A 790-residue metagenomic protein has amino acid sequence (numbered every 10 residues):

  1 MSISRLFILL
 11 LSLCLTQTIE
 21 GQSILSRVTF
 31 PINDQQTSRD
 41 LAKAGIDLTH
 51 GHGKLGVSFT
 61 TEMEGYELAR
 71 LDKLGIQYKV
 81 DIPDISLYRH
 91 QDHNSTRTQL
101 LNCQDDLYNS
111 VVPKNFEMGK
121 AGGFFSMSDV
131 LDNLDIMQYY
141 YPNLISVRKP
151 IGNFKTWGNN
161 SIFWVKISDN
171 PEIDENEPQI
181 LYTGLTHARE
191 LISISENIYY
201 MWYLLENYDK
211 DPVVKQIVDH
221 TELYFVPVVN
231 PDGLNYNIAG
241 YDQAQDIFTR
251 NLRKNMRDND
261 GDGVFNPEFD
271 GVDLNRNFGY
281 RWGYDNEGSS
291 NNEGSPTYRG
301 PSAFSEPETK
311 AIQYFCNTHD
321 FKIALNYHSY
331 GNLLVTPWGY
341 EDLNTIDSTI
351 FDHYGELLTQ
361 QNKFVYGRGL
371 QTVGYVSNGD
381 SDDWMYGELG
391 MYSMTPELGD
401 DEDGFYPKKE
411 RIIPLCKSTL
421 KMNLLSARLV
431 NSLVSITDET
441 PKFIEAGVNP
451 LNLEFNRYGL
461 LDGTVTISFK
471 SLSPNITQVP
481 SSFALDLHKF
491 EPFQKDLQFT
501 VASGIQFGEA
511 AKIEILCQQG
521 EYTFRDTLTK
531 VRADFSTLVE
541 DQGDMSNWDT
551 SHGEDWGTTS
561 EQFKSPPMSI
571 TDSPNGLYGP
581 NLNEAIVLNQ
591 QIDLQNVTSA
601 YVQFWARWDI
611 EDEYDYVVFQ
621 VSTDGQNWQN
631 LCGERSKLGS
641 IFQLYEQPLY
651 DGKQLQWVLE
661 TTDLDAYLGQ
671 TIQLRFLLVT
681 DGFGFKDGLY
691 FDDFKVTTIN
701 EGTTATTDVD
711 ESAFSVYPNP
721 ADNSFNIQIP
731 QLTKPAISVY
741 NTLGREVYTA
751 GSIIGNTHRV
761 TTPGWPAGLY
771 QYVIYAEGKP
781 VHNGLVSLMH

Functional and structural regions predicted by a protein language model:
M1-L6, C14, T18-G21, V709-Y717 (+1 more regions): C-terminal outer-membrane/trafficking sorting elements
R27, S161-I162, A239-N449, G463 (+1 more regions): Metallocarboxypeptidase
L433-I444, F535-D544, P580, T697-Y717 (+2 more regions): Residue-level detector of functionally pivotal "anchor" positions at catalytic/ligand-binding pockets or at interdomain
T477-I505: Intrinsically disordered, low-complexity Pro/Gly/Ser/Thr-rich segments with frequent PxxP/GP/PP motifs and embedded
V501-D534: Terminal connector regions
T537-E584, N630-V658: Extracellular glycan-recognition surfaces and repeat-rich motifs
L594-W608, V617, T671-T680: Extracellular beta-strand-rich recognition modules
Y614-Y616, T680-I699: Extracellular carbohydrate recognition
